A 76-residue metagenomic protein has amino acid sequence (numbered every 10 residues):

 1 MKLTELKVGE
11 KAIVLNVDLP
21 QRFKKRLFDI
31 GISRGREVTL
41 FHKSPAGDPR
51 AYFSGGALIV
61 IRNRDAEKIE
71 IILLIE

Functional and structural regions predicted by a protein language model:
T4, T39, I75-E76: Extended, low-hydrophobicity, polar/charged segments
N16-L19: A structural micro-motif recognizing beta-strand termini and the immediately following turn/loop segments
R22-R26, P45: Short alpha-helix capping/helix-loop boundary micro-motifs
R26-D29, E37, A51: Residue-level recognition of specific faces of alpha-helices
S44-E76: C-terminal structural segments of small proteins and small subunits
